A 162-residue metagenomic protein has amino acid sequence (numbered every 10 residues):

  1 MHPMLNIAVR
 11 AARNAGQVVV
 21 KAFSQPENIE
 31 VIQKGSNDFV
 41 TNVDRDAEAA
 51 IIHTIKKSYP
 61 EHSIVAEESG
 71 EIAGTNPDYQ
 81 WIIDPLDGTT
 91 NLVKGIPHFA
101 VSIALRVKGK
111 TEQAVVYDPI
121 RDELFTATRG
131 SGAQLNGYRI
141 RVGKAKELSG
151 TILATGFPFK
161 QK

Functional and structural regions predicted by a protein language model:
M1-L86: N-terminal subdomain of lithium-sensitive/metallo-dependent phosphomonoesterases centered on the IMPase/IPPase/PAP
V19, D44, I55, T89 (+3 more regions): Residue-level signal for inorganic ion chemistry
P26, F99, A127-S131: A short, compositionally biased
K34-S36, D44-R45, P97, A145 (+2 more regions): Short capping/connector residues at structural and topological boundaries
G35, E68-G70, L86-T89, G137 (+2 more regions): Short, well-ordered turn and helix-capping elements at secondary-structure junctions
P77-P119: Glycine-rich active-site/cofactor-binding loop and its immediate structural neighborhood
A104-K162: Acidic beta-strand-loop-alpha-helix segment within the catalytic core of divalent metal-dependent phosphate-processing
